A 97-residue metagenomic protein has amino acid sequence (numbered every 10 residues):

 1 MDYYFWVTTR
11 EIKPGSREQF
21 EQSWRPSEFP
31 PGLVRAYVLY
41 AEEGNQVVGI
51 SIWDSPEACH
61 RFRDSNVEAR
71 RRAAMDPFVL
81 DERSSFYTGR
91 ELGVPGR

Functional and structural regions predicted by a protein language model:
M1-V48, I52-R97: Short S/T/G/P-rich N-terminal loop/turn motif that feeds into the first structured element of a domain
